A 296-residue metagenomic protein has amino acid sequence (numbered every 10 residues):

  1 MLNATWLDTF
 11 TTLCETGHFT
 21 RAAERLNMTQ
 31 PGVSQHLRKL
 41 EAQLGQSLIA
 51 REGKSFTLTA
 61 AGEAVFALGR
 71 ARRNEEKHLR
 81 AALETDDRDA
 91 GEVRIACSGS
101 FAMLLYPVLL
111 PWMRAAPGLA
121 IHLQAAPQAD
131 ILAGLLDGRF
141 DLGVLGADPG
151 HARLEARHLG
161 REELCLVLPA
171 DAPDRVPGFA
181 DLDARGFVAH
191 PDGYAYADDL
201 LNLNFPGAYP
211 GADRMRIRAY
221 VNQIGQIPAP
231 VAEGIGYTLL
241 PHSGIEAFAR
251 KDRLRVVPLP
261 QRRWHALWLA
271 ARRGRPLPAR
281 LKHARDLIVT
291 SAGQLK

Functional and structural regions predicted by a protein language model:
L7, L37, Q43-L44, V65-D87: Alpha-helical linker/hinge and terminal dimerization helices associated with HTH transcriptional regulators
T11-M28: Short helix-boundary/capping micro-motifs
E41-A60: A short LG(V/I)-centered, amphipathic sequence patch enriched for acidic residue(s) preceding the LG motif
A90-A152: Central regulatory/effector-binding core of bacterial HTH transcription factors
L104, P173, I235, R255-K296: A late-sequence structural motif
Q128, L136, A208-R255: Hydrophobic hinge/microswitch elements
A156-G193: Flexible hinge/capping segments at coil-to-helix
A184-P210: Secondary-structure junction motif
